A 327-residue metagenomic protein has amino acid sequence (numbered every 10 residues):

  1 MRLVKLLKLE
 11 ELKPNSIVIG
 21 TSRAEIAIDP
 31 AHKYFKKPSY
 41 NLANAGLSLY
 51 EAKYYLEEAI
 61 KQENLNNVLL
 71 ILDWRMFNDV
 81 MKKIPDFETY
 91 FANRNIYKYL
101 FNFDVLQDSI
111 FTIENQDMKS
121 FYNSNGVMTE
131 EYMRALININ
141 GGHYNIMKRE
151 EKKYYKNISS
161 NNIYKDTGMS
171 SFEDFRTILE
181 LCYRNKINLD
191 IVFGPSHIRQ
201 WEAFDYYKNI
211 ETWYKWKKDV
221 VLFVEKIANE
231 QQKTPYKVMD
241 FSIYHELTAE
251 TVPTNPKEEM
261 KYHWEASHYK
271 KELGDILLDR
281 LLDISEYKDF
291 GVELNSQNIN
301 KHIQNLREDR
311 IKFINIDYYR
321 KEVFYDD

Functional and structural regions predicted by a protein language model:
L12-V105: Membrane-embedded segments
K13-N15, K37, N64-N67, R184-D190 (+1 more regions): Loop/turn elements at helix/coil->beta-strand transitions in domains of secreted/extracellular proteins
I26-I28, M76-M81, I198-E202, E246-E250: Short catalytic/ligand-binding loop motif for oxyanion handling, primarily in non-cytosolic enzymes, centered on
L72, M81-N188, G194, E286-D327: Secreted/periplasmic serine-hydrolase-like ester/acetyl group-modifying domain
L181-K208, D240-H245: Active-site segments of SGNH/GDSL-like serine hydrolases that catalyze O-acetyl group transfer/hydrolysis on lipids
W201-P235, M239: Substrate-gating cap/lid alpha-helix
K233-H263: Flexible internal linker/loop segments at domain or repeat junctions
K257-L306: Histidine-centered active-site loop/cap adjacent to the catalytic His in serine esterases/O-acetyl transfer systems
